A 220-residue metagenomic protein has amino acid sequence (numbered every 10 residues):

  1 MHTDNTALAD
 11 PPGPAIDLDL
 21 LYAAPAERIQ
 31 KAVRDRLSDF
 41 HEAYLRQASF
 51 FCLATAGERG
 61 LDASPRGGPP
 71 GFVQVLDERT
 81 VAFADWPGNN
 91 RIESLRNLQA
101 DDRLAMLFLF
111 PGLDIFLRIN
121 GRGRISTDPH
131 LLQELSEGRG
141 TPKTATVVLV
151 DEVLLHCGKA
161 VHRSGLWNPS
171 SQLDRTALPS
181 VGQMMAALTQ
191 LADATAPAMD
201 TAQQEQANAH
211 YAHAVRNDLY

Functional and structural regions predicted by a protein language model:
M1-Y220: Binding-site signature for planar aromatic cofactors or substrates
